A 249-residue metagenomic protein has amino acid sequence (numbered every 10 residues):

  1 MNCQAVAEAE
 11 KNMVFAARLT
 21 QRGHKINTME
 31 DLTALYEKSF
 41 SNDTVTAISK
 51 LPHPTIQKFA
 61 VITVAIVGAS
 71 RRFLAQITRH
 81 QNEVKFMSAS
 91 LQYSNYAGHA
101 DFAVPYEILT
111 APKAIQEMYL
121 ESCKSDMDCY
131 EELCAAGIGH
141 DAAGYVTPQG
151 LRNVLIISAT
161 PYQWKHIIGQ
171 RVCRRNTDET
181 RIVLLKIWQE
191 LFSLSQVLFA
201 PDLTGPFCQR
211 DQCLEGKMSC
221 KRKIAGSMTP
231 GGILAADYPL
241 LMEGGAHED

Functional and structural regions predicted by a protein language model:
M1-D249: Family-specific signature for flavin-dependent thymidylate synthase
